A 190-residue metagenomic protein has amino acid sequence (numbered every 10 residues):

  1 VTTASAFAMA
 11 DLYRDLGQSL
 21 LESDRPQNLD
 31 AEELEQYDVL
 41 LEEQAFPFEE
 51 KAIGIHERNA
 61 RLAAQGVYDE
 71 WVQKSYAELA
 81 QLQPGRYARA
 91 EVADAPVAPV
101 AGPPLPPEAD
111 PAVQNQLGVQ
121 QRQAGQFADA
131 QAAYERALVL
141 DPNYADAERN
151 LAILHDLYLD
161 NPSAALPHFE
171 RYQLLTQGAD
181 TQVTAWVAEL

Functional and structural regions predicted by a protein language model:
T2, D110, Y144, A179-D180: Residue-level recognition of tetratricopeptide repeat
A8, Q116, N150, A185-W186: Canonical tetratricopeptide repeat
D11, V119, I153-L154, E189: Residue-level recognition of tetratricopeptide repeat
R61, E135-V139, R171-L174: Conserved structural position within tetratricopeptide repeats
D69, V113, A147, Q182-V183: TPR alpha-solenoid repeat register
N115, R122, D156-L157: Position-specific recognition of the canonical hydrophobic site in helix A of tetratricopeptide repeat
